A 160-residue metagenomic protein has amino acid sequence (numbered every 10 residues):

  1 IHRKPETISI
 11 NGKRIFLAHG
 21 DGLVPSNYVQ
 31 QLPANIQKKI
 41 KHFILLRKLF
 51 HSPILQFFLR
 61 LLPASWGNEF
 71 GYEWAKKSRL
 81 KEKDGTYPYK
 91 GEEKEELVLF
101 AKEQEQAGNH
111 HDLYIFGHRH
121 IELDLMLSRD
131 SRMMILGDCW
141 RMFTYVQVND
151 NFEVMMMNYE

Functional and structural regions predicted by a protein language model:
H2-P5, R14-F16, D21-K41, G91-M157: Conserved beta-sheet core of the metallophosphoesterase superfamily
A18-L99: Active-site-proximal loop/helix segment associated with metal-binding centers of metalloenzymes
